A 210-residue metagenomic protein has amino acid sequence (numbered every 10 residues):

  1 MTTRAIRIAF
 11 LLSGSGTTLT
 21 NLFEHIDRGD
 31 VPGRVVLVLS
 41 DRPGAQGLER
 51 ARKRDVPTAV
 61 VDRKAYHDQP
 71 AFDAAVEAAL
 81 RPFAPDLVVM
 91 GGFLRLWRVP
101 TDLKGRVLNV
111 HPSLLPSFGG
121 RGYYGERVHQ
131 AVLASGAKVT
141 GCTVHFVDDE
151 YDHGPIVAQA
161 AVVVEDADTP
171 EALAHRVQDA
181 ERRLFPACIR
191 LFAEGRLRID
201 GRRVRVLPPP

Functional and structural regions predicted by a protein language model:
M1-P210: One-carbon transfer enzymes
